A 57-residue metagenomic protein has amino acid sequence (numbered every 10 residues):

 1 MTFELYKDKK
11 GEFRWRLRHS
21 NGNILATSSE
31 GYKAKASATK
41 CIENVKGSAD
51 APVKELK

Functional and structural regions predicted by a protein language model:
M1-R14, R18-S20, T27-S28, C41-K57: Short N-terminal "domain-start" leader segments that mark the transition from disordered tails or signal peptides into
K35: C2H2-type zinc-finger recognition helix
A38: Alpha-helical recognition helix of canonical C2H2 zinc-finger domains, specifically the hydrophobic-histidine i/i+3
